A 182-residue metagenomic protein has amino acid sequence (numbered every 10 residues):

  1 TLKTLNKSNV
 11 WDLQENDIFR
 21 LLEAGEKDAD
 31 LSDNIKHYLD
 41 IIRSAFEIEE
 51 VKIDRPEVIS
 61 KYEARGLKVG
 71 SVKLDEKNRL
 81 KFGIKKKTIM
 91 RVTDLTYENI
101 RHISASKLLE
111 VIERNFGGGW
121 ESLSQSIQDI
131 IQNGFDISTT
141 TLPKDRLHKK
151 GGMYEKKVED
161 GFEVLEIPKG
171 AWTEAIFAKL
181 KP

Functional and structural regions predicted by a protein language model:
T1-A45, K87-G134, S138-H148: N-terminal leader/targeting segments
K36-R79, F116-I176: Acidic, low-complexity, intrinsically disordered interaction modules
G83-K87, A175-K181: Conserved "repeat-terminator" motif of extracellular CCP/Sushi domains
